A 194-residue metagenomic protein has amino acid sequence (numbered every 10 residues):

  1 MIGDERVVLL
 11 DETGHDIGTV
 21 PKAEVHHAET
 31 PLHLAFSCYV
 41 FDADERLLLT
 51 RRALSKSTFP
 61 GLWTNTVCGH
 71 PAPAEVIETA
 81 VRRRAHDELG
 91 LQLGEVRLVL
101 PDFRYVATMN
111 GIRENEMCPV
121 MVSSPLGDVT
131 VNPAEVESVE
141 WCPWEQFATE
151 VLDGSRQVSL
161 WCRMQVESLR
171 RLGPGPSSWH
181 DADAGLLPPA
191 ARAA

Functional and structural regions predicted by a protein language model:
I2-S37, F41-A43: Acidic, metal-coordinating catalytic segment for phosphate/diphosphate chemistry, firing primarily on the Nudix
H15, T79, R83, D87 (+1 more regions): Replace "anionic and nucleotidyl ligands
P21-E24, P73, D102-T108, I112-A194: Nudix hydrolase/Nudix homology domain
E24-A35, D42, R46-R83, D87: Conserved Nudix-box catalytic region and its N-terminal flanking loop in Nudix hydrolases and closely related
C38, V67, L98, P119-M121: A structural signal for short, well-ordered beta-strand segments
E45-L48, V96, P119: Conserved active-site beta-strand-loop modules that form the wall/rim of enzyme catalytic pockets and either contain
Q92-P101: A short coil-to-beta-strand element that immediately follows conserved catalytic motifs
